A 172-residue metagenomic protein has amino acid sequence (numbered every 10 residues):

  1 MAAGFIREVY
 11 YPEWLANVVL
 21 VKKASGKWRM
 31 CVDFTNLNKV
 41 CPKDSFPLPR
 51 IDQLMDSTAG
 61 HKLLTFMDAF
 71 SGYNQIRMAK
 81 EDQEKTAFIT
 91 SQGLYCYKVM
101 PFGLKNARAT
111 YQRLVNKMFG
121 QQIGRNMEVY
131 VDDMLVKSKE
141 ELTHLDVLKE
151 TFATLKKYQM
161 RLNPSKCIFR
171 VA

Functional and structural regions predicted by a protein language model:
M1-A172: Retroelement reverse transcriptase polymerase core
